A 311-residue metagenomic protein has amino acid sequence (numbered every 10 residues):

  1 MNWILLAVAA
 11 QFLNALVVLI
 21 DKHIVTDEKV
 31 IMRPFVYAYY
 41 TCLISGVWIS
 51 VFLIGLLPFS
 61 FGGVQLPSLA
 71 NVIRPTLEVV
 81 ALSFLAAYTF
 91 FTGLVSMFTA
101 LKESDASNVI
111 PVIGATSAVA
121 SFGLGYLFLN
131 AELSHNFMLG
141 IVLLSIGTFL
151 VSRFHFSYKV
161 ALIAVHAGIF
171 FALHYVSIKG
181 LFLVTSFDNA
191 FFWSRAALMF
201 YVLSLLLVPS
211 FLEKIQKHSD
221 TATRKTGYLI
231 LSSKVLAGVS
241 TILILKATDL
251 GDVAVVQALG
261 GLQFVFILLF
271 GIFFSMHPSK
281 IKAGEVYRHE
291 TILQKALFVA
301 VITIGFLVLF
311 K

Functional and structural regions predicted by a protein language model:
M1-K311: Polytopic alpha-helical membrane proteins, predominantly small-molecule transporters/carriers
